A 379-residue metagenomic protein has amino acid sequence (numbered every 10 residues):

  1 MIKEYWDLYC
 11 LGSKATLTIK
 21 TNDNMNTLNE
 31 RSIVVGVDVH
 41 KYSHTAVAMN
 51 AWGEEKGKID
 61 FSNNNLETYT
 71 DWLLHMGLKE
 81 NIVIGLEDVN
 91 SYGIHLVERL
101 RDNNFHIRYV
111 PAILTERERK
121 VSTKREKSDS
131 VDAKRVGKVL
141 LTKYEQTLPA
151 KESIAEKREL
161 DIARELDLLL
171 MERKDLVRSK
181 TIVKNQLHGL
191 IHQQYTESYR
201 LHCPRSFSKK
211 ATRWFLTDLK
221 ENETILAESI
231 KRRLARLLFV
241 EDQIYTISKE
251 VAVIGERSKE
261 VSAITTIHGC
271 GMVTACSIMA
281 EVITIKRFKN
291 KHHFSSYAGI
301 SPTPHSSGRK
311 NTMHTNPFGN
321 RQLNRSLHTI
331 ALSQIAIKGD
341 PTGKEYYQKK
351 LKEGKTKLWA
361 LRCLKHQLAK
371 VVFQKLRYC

Functional and structural regions predicted by a protein language model:
M1-R31, E54: Intrinsically disordered, low-complexity and often Lys/Arg-enriched segments
N26-N50, V136, L176: Gly/Thr-rich phosphate-binding beta-strand-loop-beta motif of the actin/hexokinase/Hsp70
G53-K79, V83: Nucleic-acid-processing active sites and adjacent nucleic-acid-binding tracks, predominantly divalent metal-dependent
G85-L96, T315: Acidic, metal-coordinating catalytic cores used for nucleic-acid/nucleotide bond scission and strand-transfer chemistry
R108-K151, K310-F318: Short alpha-helix plus adjacent loop in nuclease-associated cores
G137-L168, K209-E221: A short, charged helix-loop
L169-V261: Glycine-rich, often acidic, oxyanion-interacting loops/wings at catalytic, nucleic-acid, or phospho-protein interfaces
T265-T266, M272, C276-K357: Phosphate-backbone recognition surface of nucleic-acid-processing proteins
